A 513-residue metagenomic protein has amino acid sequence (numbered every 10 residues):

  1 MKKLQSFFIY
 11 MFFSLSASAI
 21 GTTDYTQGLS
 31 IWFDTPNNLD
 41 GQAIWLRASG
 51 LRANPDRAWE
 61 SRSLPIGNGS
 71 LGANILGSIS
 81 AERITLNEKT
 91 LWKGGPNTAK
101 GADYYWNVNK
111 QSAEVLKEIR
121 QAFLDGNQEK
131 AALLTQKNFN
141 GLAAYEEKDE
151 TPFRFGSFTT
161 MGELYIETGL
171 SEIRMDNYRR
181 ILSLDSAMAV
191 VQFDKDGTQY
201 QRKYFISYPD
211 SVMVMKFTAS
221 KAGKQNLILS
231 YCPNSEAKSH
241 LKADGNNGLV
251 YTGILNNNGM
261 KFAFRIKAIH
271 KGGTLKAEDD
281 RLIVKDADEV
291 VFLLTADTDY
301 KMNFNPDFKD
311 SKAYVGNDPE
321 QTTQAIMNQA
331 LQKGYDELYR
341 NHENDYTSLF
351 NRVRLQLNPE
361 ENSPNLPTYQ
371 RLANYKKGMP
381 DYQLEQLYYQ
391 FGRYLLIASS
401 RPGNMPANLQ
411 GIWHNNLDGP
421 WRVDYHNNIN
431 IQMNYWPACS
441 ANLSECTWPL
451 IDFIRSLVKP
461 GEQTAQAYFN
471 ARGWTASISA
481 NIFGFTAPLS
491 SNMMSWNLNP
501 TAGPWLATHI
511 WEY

Functional and structural regions predicted by a protein language model:
M1-T22: Bacterial Sec-dependent N-terminal signal peptides
I20-M494, T501, E512-Y513: Aromatic-residue-lined binding/catalytic grooves and analogous aromatic/hydrophobic interfacial grooves in multimeric
